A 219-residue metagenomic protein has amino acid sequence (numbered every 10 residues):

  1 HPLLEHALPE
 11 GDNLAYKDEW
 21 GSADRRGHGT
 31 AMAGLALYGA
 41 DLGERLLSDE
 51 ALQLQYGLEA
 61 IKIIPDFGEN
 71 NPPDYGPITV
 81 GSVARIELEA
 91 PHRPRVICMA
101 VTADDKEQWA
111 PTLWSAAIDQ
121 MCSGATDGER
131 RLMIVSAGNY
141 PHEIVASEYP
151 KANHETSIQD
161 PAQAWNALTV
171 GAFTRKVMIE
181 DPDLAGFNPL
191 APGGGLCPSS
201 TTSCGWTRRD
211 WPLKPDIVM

Functional and structural regions predicted by a protein language model:
H1-A60, E87, P91-A100, T126-R130: Active-site core segment of subtilase-fold serine proteases
H1-E5, S157-M219: Extracellular S/T/G-rich loop segment that most often corresponds to the catalytic His/Ser-adjacent loop
E5-P9, P111-W114, E148-P150, D183-G186: Short, glycine/charged-enriched secondary-structure capping and boundary segments
Y16-D24, S123, K151-H154, I158 (+1 more regions): N-terminal domain-start motif of subtilase-like serine proteases
E50-L58, G76, P94, R130-M133 (+4 more regions): Glycine-rich, flexible loop segments associated with nucleotide phosphate handling
L58-K62, D216-V218: Active-site-proximal beta-strand elements of phosphoester/diester hydrolases
I64-N166, T174-V177: Substrate-binding/access-modulating region of protease and related hydrolase catalytic domains
